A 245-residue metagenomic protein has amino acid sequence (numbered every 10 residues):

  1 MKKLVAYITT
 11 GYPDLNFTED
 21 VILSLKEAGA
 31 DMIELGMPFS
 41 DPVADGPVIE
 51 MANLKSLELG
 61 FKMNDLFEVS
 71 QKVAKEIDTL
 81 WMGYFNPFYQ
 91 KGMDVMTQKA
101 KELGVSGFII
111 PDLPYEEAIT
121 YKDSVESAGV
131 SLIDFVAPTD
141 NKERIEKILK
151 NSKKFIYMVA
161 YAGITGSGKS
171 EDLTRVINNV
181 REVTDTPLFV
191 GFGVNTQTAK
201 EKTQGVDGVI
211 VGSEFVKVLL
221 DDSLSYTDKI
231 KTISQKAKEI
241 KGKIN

Functional and structural regions predicted by a protein language model:
M1-T9, V69-Q71, N245: N-terminal amphipathic alpha-helix/helix-capping segment at the start of soluble metabolic enzymes
K2-V5, A74-Y84, V125-F135, V180-G193: Short beta-strand/loop segments at the ligand-binding rim of alpha/beta enzyme cores
A6, L25, G36, A100 (+3 more regions): Conserved, mostly hydrophobic/aromatic
T9, D14, M82-Q90, P114 (+2 more regions): Glycine-rich beta-to-alpha transition loops that act as phosphate-gripper elements at the mouths of alpha/beta enzyme
L15, F39-M51, L57-V69, F88-D94 (+5 more regions): Active-site-adjacent beta->alpha loops and helix N-cap segments on the catalytic face of soluble alpha/beta enzymes
L15-L25, D140-N151, V190, V194-V209: Catalytic cores of alpha/beta
M32-P42, G107-I109, P114-E117, M158-G166 (+2 more regions): Glycine-rich phosphate-binding active-site loops on the catalytic face of alpha/beta enzymes
N179-T186, Q197-A199, Q204-V206, I210-N245: Alpha/beta catalytic cores of nucleotide-metabolism and tRNA/nucleoside-modifying enzymes
